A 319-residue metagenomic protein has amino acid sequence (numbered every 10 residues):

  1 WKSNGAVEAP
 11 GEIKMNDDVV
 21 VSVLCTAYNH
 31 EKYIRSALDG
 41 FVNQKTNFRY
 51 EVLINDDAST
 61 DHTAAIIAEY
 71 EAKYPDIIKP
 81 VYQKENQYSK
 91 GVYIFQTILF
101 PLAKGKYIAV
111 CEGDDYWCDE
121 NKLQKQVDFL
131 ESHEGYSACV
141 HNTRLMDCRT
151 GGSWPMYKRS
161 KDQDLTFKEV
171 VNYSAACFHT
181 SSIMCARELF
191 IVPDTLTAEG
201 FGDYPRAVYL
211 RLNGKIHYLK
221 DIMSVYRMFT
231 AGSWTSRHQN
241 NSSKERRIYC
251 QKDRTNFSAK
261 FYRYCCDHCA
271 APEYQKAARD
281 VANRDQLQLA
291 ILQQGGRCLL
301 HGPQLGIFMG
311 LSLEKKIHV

Functional and structural regions predicted by a protein language model:
D18-S22, E51, P205: Cell-envelope/extracellular polymer assembly enzymes that use nucleotide-activated donors
Y33-R35, D61-Y70: Acidic helix N-cap motif at the loop->helix transition within catalytic regions of sugar-transfer enzymes
D39-R49: Short, acidic, metal-binding catalytic loop of nucleotide-sugar glycosyltransferases
D56-A65, E85, E112: A conserved acidic beta->alpha catalytic loop
Q83-A103, K125: Glycine-rich, basic loop-to-helix element that forms the pyrophosphate-binding segment of sugar-nucleotide handling
P101, H141, R159-R246: Conserved nucleotide-sugar donor-binding catalytic segment
I108: Short aromatic/hydrophobic "clamp" motif used to bind/position activated sugar donors
E120-W154: Conserved donor NDP-sugar-binding/catalytic core segment of glycosyltransferases
